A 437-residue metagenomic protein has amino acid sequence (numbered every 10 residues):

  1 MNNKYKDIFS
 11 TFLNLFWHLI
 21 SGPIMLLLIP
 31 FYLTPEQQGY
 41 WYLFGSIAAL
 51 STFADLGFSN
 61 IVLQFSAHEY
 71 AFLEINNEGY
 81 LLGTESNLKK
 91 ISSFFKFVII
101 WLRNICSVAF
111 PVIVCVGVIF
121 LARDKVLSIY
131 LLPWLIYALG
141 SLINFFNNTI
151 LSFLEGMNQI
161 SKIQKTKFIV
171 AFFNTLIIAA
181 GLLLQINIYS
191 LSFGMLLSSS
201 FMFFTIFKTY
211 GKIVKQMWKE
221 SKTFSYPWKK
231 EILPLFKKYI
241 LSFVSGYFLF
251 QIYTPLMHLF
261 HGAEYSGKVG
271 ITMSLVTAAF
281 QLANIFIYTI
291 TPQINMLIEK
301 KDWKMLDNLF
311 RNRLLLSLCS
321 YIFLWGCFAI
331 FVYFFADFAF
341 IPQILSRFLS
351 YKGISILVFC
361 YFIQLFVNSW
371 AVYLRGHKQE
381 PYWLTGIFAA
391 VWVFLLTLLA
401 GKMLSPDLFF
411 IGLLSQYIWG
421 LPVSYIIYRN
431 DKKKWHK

Functional and structural regions predicted by a protein language model:
M1-K4, I188-M195, F204-F250, K301-K304 (+1 more regions): Interhelical loop/hinge segments that connect adjacent transmembrane helices in multipass membrane
N3-H68, F72, K237-A263, S274-T277 (+1 more regions): Signature of the first transmembrane helix
Y5, Y42, E78-N104, I232-F236 (+3 more regions): Interfacial transmembrane-helix starts/ends
D7-L15, A48-A49, L102, C106 (+11 more regions): Residue-level signature of transmembrane alpha-helical cores of multipass secondary-active transporters and flippases
L56-E85, F280-K301, G376: Helix-loop junctions and terminal segments of transmembrane helices in multi-pass membrane transport/translocation
V108-S128, F323-L345: Short membrane-interface helical motifs at transmembrane helix boundaries in multi-pass membrane transporters
L135, Q164-V214, F388-A389, P406-N430: Hydrophobic alpha-helical transmembrane segments
S141-K165, F359-G386: Membrane-interface junctions at transmembrane-helix termini in multi-pass inner-membrane proteins
